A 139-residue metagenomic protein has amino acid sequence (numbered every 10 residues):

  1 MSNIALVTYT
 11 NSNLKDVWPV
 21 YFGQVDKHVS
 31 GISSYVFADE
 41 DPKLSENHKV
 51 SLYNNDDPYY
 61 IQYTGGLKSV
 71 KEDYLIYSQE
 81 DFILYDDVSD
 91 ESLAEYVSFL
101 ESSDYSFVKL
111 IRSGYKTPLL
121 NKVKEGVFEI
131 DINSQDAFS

Functional and structural regions predicted by a protein language model:
M1-D57, G65-Y74: N-terminal anchoring/stem segment of glycosyltransferases
N11, Q79-E80, R112-S113: Histidine-centered beta-alpha loop that forms part of the nucleotide-sugar donor binding/catalytic region in diverse
K15-W18, P42-E46, L84-D87, S92 (+1 more regions): Short catalytic/ligand-binding loop motif for oxyanion handling, primarily in non-cytosolic enzymes, centered on
Y35-V36, L75-Y77, S106-I111: A structural signal for short, well-ordered beta-strand segments and their strand-loop junctions that often border
D73-Y85: Short beta-strand-to-loop acidic/aromatic patch adjacent to the donor-nucleotide binding site
D86-K116: Conserved donor-nucleotide/metal-binding helix-loop-beta segment in metal-dependent transferases, i.e., the alpha-helix
V123-S139: A conserved mid-domain beta-alpha-beta active-site/ligand-binding segment of alpha/beta enzyme cores
